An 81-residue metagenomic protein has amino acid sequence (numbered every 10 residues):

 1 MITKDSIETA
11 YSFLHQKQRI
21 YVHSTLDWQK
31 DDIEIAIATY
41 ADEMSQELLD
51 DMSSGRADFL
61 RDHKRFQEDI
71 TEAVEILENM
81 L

Functional and structural regions predicted by a protein language model:
M1-D5, R56, E75-L81: Short intrinsically disordered terminal tails
I2-D32: N-terminal acidic leader/helix
L14-Y21, Y40, E47, L77: Non-transmembrane amphipathic alpha-helical segments
H23-I70: Acidic, low-complexity, intrinsically disordered interaction modules
